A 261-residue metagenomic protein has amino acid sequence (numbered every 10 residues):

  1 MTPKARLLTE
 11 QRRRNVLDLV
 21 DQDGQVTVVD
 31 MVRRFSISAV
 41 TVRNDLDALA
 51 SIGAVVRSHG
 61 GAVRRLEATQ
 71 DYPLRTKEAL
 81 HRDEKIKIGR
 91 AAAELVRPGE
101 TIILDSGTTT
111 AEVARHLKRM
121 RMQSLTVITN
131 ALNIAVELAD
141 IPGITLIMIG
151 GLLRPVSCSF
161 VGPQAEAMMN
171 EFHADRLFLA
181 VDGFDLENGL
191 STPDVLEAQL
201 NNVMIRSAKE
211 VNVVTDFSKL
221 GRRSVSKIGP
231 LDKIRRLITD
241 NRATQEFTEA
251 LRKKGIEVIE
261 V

Functional and structural regions predicted by a protein language model:
T2-M31, S36-A39, S51, E84 (+1 more regions): Conserved phosphate- and dinucleotide-binding cores of soluble alpha/beta proteins, encompassing both enzyme active
T2-V29, R33-S106, R115-M122, T126 (+2 more regions): HTH-adjacent hinge/linker in prokaryotic transcriptional regulators
T108-T110: Gly/Ser/Thr-rich loops at beta-strand to alpha-helix junctions that form or flank small-molecule/cofactor-binding
V113-H116, A250: A short acidic, amphipathic alpha-helical/loop segment
T126-V127, R176: A residue-level structural signature of the nucleotidyltransferase/glycosyltransferase Rossmann-like core
